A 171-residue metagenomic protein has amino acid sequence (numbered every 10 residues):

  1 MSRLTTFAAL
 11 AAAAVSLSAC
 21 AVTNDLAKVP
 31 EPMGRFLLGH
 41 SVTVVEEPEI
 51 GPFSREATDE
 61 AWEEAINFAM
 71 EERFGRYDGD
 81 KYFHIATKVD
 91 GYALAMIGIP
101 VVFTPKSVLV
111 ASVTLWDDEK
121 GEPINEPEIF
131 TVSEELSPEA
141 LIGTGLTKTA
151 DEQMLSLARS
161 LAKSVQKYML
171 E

Functional and structural regions predicted by a protein language model:
M1-A21: Sec-dependent bacterial lipoprotein signal peptides
C20-E64, L170: A structural "domain/chain start" motif
A21-G34, L146-E171: Terminal low-complexity, intrinsically disordered regions
A21-R35, L109, T114-E128, E135 (+1 more regions): Intrinsically disordered, low-complexity linear regions
I50-E56, E122-K163: Short secondary-structure boundary motifs at beta->alpha junctions and helix caps
E56-K81: N-terminal, post-signal-peptide region of Sec/Tat-exported proteins
E71-G75, L94, A162, Q166-L170: Sec-exported extracytoplasmic/periplasmic mature domains
R76-I124, E135-T147: Surface-exposed short loop/turn segments
